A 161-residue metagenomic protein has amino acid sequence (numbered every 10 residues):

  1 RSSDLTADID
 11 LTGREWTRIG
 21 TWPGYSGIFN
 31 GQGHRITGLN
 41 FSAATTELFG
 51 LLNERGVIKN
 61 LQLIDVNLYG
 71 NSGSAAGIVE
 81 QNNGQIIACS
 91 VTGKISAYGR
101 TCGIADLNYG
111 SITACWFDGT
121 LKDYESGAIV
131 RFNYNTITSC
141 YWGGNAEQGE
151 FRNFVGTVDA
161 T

Functional and structural regions predicted by a protein language model:
R1-T161: Surface-exposed repetitive/solenoidal architectures
